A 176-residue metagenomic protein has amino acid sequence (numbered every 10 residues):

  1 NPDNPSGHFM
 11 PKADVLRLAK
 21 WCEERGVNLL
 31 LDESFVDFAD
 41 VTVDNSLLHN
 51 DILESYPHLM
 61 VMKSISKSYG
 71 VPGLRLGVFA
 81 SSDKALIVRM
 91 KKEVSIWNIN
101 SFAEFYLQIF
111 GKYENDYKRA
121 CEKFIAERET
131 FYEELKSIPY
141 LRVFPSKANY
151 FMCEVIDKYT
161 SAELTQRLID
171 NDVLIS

Functional and structural regions predicted by a protein language model:
N1-T42: Active-site phosphate-binding strand-loop segment of PLP-dependent enzymes
A13, R17-K20, D51, A85 (+2 more regions): Alpha-helical scaffolding segments of alpha/beta enzyme cores, especially the outer helices of TIM-barrel or partial
E24-R25, Y56, N171: Helix C-cap/helix->beta junction micro-motif
N50-Y56: Nucleotide-activated donor-binding/catalytic signature segment of Leloir-type glycosyltransferases, i.e., the conserved
H58-F144: PLP-dependent aminotransferase class I/II
I125, E129, L135-N171: Conserved PLP-binding catalytic core of the aspartate aminotransferase-like
